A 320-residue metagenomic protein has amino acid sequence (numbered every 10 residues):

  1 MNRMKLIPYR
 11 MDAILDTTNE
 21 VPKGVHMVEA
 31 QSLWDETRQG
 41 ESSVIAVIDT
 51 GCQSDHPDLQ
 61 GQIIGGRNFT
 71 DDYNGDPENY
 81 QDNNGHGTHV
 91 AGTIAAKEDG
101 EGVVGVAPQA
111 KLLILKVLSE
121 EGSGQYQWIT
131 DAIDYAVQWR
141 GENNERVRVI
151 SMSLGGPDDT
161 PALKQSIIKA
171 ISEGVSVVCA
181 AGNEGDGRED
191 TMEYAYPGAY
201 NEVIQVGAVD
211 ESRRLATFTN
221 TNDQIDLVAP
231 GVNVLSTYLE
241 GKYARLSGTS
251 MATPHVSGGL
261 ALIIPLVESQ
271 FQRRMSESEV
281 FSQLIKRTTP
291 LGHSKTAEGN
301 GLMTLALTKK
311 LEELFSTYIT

Functional and structural regions predicted by a protein language model:
N2-I7, P22, N143-S153, E202-Q205 (+1 more regions): C-terminal subdomain of the subtilisin-like protease fold in secreted/lumenal serine endopeptidases
L6, I14-K111, W128-D131, Y135 (+2 more regions): Active-site core segment of subtilase-fold serine proteases
I45-V47, G105, K111-K116, R146-S153 (+4 more regions): Structural recognition of the beta-strand scaffold that forms the well-ordered cores of secreted hydrolase catalytic
D49, V175, A195-E268: Extracellular S/T/G-rich loop segment that most often corresponds to the catalytic His/Ser-adjacent loop
Q53, F69-T70, D99-G100, L118-S119 (+6 more regions): Active-site/binding-pocket entry motifs
A91-I94, L113-S119, G231-E298: Hydrolase catalytic cores
A95-D99, D134-G141, I168, S172 (+3 more regions): Sec-exported extracytoplasmic/periplasmic mature domains
V117-Y200, S212-L215, L239-T253, H293-L302: Substrate-binding/access-modulating region of protease and related hydrolase catalytic domains
